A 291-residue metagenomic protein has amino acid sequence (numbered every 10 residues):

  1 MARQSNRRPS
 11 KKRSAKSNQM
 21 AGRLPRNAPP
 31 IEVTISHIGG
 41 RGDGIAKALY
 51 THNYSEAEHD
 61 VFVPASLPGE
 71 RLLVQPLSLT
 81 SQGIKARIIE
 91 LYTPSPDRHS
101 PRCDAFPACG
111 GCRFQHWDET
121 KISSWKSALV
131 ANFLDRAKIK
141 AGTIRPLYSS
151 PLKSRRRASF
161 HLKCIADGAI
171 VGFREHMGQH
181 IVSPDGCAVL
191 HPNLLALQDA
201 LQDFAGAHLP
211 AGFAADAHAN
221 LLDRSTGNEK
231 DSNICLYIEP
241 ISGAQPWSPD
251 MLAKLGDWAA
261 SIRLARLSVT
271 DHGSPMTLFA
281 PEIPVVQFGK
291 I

Functional and structural regions predicted by a protein language model:
A2-I291: Accessory RNA-recognition modules of RNA-modification enzymes
